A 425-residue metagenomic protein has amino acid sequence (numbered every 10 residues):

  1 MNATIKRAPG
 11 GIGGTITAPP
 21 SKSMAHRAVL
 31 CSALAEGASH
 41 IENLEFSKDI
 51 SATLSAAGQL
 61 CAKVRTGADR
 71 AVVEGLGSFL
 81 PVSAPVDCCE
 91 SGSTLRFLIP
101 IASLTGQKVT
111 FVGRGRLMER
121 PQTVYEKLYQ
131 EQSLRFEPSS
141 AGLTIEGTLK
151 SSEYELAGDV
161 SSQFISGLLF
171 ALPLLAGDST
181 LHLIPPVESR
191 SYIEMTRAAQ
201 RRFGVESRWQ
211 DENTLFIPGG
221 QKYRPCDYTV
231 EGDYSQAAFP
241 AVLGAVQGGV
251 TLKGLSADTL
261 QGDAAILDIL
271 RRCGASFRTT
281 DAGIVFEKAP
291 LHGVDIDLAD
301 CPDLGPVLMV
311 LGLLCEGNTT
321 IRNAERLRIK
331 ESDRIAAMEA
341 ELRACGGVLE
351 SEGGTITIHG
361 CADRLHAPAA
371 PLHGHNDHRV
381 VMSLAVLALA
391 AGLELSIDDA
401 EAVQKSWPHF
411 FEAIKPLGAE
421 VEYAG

Functional and structural regions predicted by a protein language model:
M1-G425: Short, structured segments at the rim of ligand-binding sites
